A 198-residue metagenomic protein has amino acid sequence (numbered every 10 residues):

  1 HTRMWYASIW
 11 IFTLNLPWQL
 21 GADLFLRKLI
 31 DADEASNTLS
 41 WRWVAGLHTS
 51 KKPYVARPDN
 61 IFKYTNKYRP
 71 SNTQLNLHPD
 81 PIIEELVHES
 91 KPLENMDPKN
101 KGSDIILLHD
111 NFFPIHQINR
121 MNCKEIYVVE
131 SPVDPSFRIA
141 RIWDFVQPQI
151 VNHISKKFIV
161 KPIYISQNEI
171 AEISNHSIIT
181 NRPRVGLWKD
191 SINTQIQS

Functional and structural regions predicted by a protein language model:
H1-S103: Active-site-proximal binding-pocket segments
E85-S198: Trp/Phe/Arg-rich N-terminal binding region typifying the photolyase-homology
